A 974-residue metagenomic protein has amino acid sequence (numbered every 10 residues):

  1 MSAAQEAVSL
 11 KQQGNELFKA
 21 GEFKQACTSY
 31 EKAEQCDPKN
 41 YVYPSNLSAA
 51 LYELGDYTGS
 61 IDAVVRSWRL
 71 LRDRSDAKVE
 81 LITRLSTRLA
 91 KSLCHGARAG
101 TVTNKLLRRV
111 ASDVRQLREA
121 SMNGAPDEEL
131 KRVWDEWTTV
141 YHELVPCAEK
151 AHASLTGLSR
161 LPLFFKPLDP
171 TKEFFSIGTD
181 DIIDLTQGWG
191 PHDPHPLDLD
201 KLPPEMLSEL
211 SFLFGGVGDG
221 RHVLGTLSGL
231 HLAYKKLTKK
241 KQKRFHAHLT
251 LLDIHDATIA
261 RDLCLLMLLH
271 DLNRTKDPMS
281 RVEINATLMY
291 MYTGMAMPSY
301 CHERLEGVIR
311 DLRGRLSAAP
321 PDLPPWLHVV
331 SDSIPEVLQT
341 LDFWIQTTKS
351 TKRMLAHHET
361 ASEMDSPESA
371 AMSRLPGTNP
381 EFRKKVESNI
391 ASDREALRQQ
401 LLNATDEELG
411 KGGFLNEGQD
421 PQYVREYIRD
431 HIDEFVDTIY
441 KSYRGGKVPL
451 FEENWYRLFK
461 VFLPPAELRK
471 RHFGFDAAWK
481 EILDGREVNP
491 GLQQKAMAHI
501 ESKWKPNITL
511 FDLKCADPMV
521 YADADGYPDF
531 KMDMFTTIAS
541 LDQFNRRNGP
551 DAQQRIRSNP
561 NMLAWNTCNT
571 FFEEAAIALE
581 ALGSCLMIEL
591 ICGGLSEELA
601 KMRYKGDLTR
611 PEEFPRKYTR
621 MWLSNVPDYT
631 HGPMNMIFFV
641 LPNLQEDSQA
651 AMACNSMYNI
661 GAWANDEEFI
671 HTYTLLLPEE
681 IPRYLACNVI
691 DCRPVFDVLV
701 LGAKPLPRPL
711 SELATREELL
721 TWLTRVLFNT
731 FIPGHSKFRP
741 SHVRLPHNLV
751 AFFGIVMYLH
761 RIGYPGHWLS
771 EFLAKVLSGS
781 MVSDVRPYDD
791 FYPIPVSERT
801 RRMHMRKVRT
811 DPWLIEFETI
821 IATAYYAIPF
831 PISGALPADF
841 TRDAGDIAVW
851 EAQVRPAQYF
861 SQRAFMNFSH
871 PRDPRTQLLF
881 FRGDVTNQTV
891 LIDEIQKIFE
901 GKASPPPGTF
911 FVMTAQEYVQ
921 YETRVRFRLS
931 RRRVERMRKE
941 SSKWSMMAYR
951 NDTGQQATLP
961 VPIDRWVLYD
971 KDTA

Functional and structural regions predicted by a protein language model:
E6-V8, Y41-V42, S75, T83: Helix-start (N-cap) detector for alpha-helical repeat units in TPR-like alpha-solenoids, especially tetratricopeptide
D73, E80-A974: Domain-level detector for long C-terminal conserved domains
